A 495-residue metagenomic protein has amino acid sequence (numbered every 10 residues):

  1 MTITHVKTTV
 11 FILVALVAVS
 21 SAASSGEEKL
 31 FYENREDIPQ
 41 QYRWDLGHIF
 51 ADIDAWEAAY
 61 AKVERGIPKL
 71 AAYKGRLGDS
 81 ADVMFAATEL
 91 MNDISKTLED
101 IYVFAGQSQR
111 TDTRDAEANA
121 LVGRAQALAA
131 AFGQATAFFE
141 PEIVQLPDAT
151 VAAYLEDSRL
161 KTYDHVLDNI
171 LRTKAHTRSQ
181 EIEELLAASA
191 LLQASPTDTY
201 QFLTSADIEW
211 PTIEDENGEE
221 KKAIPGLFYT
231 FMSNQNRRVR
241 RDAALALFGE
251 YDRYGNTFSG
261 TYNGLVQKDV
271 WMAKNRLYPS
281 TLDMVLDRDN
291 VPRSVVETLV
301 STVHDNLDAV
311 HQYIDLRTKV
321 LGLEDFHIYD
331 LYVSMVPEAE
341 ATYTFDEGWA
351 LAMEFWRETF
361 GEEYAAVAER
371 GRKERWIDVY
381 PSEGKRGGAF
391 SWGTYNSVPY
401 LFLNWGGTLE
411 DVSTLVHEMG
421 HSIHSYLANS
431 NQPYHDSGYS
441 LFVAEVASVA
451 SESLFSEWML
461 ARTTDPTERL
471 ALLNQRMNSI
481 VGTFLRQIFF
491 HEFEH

Functional and structural regions predicted by a protein language model:
M1-V10: Bacterial N-terminal signal peptides that target proteins for export
T9-A18: Bacterial N-terminal signal peptides
A23-A339: A well-structured
E216-N234, A341-V416, G420-S425: Active-site-adjacent "gating/activation" loops or surface patches in catalytic cores
R293, T359-E362, Y426-H435, E457-L472: Inter-helical turn/loop segments and adjacent helix faces that build the functional surface of alpha-helical bundle
Y400-N404, N431-L441, L470-S479: Short beta-alpha connecting loops at secondary-structure transitions that line or flank enzyme active sites
S413, S425-V449: Post-HEXXH active-site segment of zinc metalloproteases
E457-H495: Long, amphipathic alpha-helical stalk/connector segments used for oligomerization, subunit docking, or mechanical
